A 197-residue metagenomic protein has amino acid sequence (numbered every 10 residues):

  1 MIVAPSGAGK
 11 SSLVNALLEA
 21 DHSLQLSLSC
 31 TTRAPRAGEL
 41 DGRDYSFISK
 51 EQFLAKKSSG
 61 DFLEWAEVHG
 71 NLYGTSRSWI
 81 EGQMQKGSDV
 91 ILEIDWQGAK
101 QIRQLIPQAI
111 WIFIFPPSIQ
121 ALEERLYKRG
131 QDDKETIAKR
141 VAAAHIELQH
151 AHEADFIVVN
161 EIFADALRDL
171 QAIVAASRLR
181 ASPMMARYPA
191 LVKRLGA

Functional and structural regions predicted by a protein language model:
V3-P5: P-loop (Walker A) phosphate-binding loop of NTP-binding proteins
K10: Conserved lysine of the Walker
L18-S27: Post-Walker A helix-loop "phosphate-sensing" segment adjacent to the P-loop in P-loop NTPases
T31-V90, W96-K100: ATP-dependent small-molecule kinase phosphotransfer cores that center on conserved nucleotide phosphate-binding segments
R33-A37, M84-D89, W96, K100-F156 (+1 more regions): A glycine- and Lys/Arg-enriched "phosphate-lid" helix/loop adjacent to the NTP-binding pocket of small-molecule kinases
L179-A197: A short, charged, Gly/Pro-tolerant segment at domain boundaries
